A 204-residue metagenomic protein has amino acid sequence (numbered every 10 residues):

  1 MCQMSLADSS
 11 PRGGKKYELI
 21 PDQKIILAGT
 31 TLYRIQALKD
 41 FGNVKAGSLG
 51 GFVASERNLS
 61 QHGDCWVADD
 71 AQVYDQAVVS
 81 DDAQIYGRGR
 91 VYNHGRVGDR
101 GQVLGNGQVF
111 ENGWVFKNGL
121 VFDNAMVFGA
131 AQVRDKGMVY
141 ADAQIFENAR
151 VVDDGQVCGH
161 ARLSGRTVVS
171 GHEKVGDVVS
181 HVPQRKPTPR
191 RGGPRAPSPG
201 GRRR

Functional and structural regions predicted by a protein language model:
M4-D81, Y86-D99, L104-N118, F122: Extended, small-residue-rich solenoid/repeat segments and analogous flexible loops that form exposed scaffolds
I35, Q84-R204: Glycine-rich hexapeptide-repeat left-handed beta-helix
